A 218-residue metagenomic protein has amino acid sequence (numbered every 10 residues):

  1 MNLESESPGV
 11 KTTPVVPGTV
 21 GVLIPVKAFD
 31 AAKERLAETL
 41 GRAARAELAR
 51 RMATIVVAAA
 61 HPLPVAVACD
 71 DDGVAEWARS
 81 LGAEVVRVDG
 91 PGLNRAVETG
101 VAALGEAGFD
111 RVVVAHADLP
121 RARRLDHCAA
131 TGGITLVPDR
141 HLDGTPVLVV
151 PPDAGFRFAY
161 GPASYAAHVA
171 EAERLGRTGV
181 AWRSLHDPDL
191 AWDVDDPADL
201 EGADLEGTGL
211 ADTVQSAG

Functional and structural regions predicted by a protein language model:
N2-L3, P8-L36: N-terminal nucleotide-binding beta1-loop-alpha1 segment
E4, V10, V16, E171-G218: Conserved alpha/beta core of the MobA/IspD/sugar-nucleotide pyrophosphorylase nucleotidyltransferase superfamily
L36-A44: Short glycine-enriched, charge-decorated loop/helix-capping segments at active-site entrances that position
E47-P64: A short, N-terminal amphipathic alpha-helix
C69-V74: Short, polar loop motifs at secondary-structure junctions
W77-V113, S164: Short phosphate-binding loop-to-helix
L119-T145: Conserved donor-nucleotide/metal-binding helix-loop-beta segment in metal-dependent transferases, i.e., the alpha-helix
V149-L175: Short, glycine-/small-residue-rich phosphate/pyrophosphate-handling segment
